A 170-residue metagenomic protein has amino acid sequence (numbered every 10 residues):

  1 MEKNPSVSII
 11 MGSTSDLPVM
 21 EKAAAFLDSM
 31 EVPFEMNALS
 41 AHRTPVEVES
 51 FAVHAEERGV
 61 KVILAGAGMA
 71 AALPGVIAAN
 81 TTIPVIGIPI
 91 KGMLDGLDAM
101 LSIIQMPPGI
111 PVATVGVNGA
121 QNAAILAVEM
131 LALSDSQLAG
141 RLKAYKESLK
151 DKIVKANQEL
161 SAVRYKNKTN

Functional and structural regions predicted by a protein language model:
E2-R43: Glycine-rich phosphate/diphosphate-binding loop of Rossmann-like nucleotide-binding domains
P5, M11-P18, K22, L97-N170: C-terminal binding/interaction regions
S6-I9, F34-E35, K61-I63, I83-I86 (+1 more regions): Structural motif
D16-M20, T44-V48, A67-V76, L94-L97 (+1 more regions): Short glycine/serine/threonine-rich phosphate/pyrophosphate-binding segments that cradle anionic phosphate groups
M36-E57: N-terminal beta-loop-helix "entrance" segment that forms/cooperates in small-molecule cofactor or anionic ligand
S40-A41, G66-A70, P89, T114-G119: Active-site nucleophile and cofactor-binding loops and adjacent substrate-binding regions of central metabolic enzymes
F51-P89: Glycine-rich phosphate-binding loop
N80-I103, P108: Glycine/small-residue-rich loop that forms an oxyanion/phosphate-binding "nest" at active or ligand-binding sites
